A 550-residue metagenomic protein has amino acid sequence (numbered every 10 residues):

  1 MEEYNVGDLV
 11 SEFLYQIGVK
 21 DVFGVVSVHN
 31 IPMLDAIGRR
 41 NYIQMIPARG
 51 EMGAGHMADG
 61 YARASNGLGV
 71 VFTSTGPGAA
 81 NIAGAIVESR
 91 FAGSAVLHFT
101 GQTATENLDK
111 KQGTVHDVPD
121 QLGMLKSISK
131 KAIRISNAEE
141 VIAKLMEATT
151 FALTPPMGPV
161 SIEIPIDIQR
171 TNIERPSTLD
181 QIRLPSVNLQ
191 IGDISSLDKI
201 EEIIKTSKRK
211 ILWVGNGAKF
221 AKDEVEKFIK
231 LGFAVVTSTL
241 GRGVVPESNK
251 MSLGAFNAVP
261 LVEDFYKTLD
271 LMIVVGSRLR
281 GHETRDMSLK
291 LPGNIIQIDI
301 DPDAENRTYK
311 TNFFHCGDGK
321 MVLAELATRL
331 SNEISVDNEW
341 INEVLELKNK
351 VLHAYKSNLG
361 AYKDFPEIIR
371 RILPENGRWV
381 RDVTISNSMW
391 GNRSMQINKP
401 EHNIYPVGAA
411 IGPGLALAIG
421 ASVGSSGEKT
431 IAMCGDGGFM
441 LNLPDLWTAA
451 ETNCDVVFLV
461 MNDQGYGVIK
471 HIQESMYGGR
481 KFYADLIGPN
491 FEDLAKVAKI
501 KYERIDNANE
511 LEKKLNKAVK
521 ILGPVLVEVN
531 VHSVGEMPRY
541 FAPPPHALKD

Functional and structural regions predicted by a protein language model:
M1-L330, I372-E375, D455-F458, A495: N-terminal alpha/beta PP-like core and its mobile active-site loop of ThDP/TPP-dependent enzymes
M1-N5, E139, R175, E202 (+3 more regions): Phosphate/pyrophosphate-binding active-site segments
G7-S11, Y15-I17, V25-V28, M33-R40 (+1 more regions): Active-site diphosphate/adenylate-binding microenvironment
G50, D167, L240, I300 (+4 more regions): Residues that form or immediately flank small-molecule/cofactor binding pockets and catalytic motifs
N107-D117, E305-T308, F314-C316, K320-A324 (+1 more regions): Thiamine diphosphate
S127-A132, R183-S186, V344-L359, A498-I500: Short glycine/proline- and acidic residue-enriched helix-loop micro-motifs that form flexible lids or anion-recognition
G281-D286, P292, L326-N349, L415 (+3 more regions): Hydrophobic, well-ordered secondary-structure segments that either form specific early membrane-associated helices used
